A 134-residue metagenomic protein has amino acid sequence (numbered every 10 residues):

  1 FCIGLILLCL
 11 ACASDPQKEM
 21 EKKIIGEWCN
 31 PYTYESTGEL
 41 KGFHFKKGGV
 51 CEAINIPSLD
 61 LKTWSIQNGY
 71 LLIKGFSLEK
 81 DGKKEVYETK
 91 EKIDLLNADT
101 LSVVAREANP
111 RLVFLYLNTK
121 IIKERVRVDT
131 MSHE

Functional and structural regions predicted by a protein language model:
F1-L10: Sec-dependent bacterial lipoprotein signal peptides
C12-E134: Lipid interaction determinants
